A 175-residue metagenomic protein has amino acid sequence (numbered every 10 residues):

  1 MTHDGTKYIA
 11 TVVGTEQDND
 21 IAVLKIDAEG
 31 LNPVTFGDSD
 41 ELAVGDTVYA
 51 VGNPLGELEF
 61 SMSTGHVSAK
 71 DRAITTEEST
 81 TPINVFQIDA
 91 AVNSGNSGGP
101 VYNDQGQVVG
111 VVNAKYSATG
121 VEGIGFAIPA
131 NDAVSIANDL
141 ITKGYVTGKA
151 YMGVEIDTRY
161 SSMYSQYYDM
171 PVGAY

Functional and structural regions predicted by a protein language model:
M1-P171: Serine-dependent protease modules
